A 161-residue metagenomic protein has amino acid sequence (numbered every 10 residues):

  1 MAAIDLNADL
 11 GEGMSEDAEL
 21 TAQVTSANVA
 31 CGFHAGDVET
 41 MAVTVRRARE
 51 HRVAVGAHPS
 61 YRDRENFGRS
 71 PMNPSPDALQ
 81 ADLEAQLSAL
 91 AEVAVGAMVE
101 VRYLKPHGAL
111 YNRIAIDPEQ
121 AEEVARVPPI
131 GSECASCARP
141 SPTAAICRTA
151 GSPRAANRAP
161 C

Functional and structural regions predicted by a protein language model:
I4-A8, A27-V29, V55-P59, R102-P106 (+2 more regions): Hydrophobic faces of well-ordered beta-strands that scaffold small-molecule active sites in alpha/beta enzyme cores
N7-G13, A30-H34, S60-N66, H107-Y111 (+2 more regions): Active-site beta-loop-alpha junctions enriched in small/polar residues
G13-M41: A short alpha/beta connector and helix-capping loop motif
A18-V24, V43-G56, V95-M98: Acidic (Asp/Glu)-rich catalytic clusters
V29-H34, L79, R113-I116, P129-S141: Catalytic beta/alpha-barrel core
R64-P106: Glycine/small-residue-rich loop that forms an oxyanion/phosphate-binding "nest" at active or ligand-binding sites
D117-E123: Charged helix-capping and loop-helix junction motifs
S141-C161: Active-site rim beta-loop-alpha module in soluble metabolic enzymes
